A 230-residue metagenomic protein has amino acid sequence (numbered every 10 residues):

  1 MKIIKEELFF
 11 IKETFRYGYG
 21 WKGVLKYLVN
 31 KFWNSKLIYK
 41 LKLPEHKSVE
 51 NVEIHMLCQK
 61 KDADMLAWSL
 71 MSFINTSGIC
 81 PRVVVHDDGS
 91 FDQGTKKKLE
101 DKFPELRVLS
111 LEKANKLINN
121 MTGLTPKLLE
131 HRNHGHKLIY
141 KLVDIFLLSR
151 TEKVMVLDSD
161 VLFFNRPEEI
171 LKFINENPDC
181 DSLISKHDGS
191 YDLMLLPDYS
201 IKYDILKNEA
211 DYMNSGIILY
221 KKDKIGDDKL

Functional and structural regions predicted by a protein language model:
M1-V49: Membrane-proximal basic amphipathic "stem/tether" segments
S72-C80: Short, acidic, metal-binding catalytic loop of nucleotide-sugar glycosyltransferases
R82-G89, I184-S185: Short internal beta-strands
K96, E100-L148: Active-site-proximal specificity loops/subdomain of glycosyltransferases
V154: Short aromatic/hydrophobic "clamp" motif used to bind/position activated sugar donors
D158-L162: The conserved acidic donor/metal-binding loop of glycosyltransferases
F163-P197: Conserved donor-nucleotide/metal-binding helix-loop-beta segment in metal-dependent transferases, i.e., the alpha-helix
D188-S190, N208-L230: Catalytic core and acceptor-binding pocket of nucleotide-sugar-dependent glycosyltransferases
